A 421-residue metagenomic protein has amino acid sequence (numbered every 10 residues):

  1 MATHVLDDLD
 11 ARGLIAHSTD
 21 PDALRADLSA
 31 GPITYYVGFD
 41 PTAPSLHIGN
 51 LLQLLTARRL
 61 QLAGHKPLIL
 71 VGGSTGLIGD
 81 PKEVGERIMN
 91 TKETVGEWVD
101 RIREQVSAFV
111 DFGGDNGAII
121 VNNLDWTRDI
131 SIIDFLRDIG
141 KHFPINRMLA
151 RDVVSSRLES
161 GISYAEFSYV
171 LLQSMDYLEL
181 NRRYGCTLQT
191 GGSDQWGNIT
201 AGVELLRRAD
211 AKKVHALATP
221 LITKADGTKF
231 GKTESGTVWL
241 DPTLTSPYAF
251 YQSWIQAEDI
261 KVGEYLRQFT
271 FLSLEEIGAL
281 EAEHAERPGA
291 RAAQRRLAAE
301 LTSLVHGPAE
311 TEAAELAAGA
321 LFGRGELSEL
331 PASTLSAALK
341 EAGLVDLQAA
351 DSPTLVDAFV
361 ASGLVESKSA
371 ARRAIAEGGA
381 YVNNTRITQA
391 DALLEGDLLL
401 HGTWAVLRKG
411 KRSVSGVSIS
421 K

Functional and structural regions predicted by a protein language model:
M1-Y35: Positively charged, low-complexity intrinsically disordered leader regions
R12, I88-D100, S107-P220, K224-A225: Divalent-metal (Mg2+/Mn2+/Ca2+)-assisted nucleotide/phosphate chemistry catalytic cores
L24-P81, Q189-W196: N-terminal catalytic cores of NTP/NDP-binding nucleotidyl/phosphoryl-transfer enzymes
G76-I88, R183-Y184, E234, P247: Acidic/polar active-site rim loop that often engages polyanionic ligands
G79-E83, I130-L136, T228-E234: Short acidic, glycine/serine/threonine-rich loops at helix termini
T94-R101, Q105, R296, A313 (+1 more regions): A non-catalytic, amphipathic alpha-helix used as a structural packing/dimerization or gating element in enzyme scaffolds
R208-K421: Conserved nucleotide- and phosphate/pyrophosphate-binding catalytic cores in adenylate/nucleotidyl-handling enzymes
